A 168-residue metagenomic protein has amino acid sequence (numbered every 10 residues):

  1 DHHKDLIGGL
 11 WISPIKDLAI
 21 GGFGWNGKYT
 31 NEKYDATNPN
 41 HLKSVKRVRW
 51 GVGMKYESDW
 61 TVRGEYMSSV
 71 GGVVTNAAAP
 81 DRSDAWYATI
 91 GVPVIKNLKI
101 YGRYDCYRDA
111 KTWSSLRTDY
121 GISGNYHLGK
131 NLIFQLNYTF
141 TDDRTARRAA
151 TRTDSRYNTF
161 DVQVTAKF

Functional and structural regions predicted by a protein language model:
D1, T75-A79, T112-S115, R148-R152: Short, solvent-exposed loop/turn segments at secondary-structure boundaries
H2-L6, K46-W50, R82-W86, L116-Y120 (+1 more regions): Residues that define the transmembrane beta-barrel architecture of outer-membrane proteins
L10, Y126-L128, F140, D154-F168: Outer-membrane beta-barrel "beta-signal"
W11-A110: Detector for outer-membrane/organellar transmembrane beta-barrel domains, recognizing the amphipathic beta-strand
W25-G27, T89, G121, N125-H127 (+2 more regions): A general secondary-structure boundary signal
Y66-S68, D84, Y138, N158 (+1 more regions): Polar/charged side chains located within well-ordered beta-strands of beta-rich proteins
G91, N97-G129, Q135, T139: Outer membrane beta-barrel transmembrane domains
Q135-T151: Low-complexity, intrinsically disordered Gly/Pro/Thr-rich segments
